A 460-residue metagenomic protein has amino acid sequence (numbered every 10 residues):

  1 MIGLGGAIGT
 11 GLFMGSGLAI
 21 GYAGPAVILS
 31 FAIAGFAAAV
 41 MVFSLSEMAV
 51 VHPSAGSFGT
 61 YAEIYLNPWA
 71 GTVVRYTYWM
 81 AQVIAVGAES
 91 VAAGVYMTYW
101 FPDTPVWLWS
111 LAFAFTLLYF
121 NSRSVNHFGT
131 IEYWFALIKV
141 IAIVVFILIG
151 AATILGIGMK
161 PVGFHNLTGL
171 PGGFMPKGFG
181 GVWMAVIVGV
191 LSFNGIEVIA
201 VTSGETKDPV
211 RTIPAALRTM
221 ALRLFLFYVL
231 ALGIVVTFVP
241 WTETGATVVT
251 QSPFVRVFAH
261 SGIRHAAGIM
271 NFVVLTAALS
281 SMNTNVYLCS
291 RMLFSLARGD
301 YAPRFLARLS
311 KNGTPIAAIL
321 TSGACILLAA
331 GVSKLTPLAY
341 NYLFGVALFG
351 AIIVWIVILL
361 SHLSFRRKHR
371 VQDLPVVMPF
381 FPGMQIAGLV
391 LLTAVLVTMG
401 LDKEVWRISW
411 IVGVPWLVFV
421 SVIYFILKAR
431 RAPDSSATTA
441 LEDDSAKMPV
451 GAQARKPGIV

Functional and structural regions predicted by a protein language model:
M14-W109, L222-R223, V229-L230, I408-V418: Extracellular loop-to-transmembrane helix junctions
S54, T77-V91, V188-T206, R264-R304 (+3 more regions): Membrane-helix boundary/coupling elements in multi-pass transport proteins
G59-E63, S90-S110, A142-V145, A200-R211 (+3 more regions): Helix-loop-helix connectors at the membrane interface of multi-pass transporters/channels
T60-A62, N67, Y99, G172 (+2 more regions): TM-loop-TM module centered on a large, flexible mid-protein loop between adjacent transmembrane helices in multi-pass
G94, W107-F164, N194, L217-A221 (+3 more regions): Membrane-interface loop-to-helix entry segments
P105, L137-G268: Helix-loop-helix junctions that connect adjacent transmembrane segments in multi-pass membrane transporters
W134-F135, F305-T314, I352-K403, R407: C-terminal membrane-solvent junction of multi-pass transporters and transport-like membrane proteins
L359-G383, D402-V460: Terminal cytosolic tails of multi-pass membrane transporters, especially the segment immediately following the final
